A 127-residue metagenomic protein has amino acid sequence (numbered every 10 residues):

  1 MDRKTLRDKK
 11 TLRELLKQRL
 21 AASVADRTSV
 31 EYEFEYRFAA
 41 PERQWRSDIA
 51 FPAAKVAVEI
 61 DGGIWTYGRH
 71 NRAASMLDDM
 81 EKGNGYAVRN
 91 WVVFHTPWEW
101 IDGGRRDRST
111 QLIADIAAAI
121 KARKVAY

Functional and structural regions predicted by a protein language model:
M1-F34, K124-Y127: Solvent-exposed, charged helical/coil patches that constitute nucleic-acid or partner-interaction surfaces
R3-T5, T11, N84-Y127: Basic, glycine-rich
E14-Q18, M76, M80-G83: Short, surface-exposed alpha-helical segments at coil->helix boundaries
A22, I49, L77, N84-V88: Surface-exposed charge patches
S29-A57: Active-site metal-binding core of divalent-cation-utilizing nuclease and nuclease-like domains
A39, G63-W65, W100-I101: Short, solvent-exposed loop/turn segments at secondary-structure junctions
R46-D78: Short beta-strand-loop-alpha-helix junction that forms the active-site gateway of nucleic-acid-processing nucleases
